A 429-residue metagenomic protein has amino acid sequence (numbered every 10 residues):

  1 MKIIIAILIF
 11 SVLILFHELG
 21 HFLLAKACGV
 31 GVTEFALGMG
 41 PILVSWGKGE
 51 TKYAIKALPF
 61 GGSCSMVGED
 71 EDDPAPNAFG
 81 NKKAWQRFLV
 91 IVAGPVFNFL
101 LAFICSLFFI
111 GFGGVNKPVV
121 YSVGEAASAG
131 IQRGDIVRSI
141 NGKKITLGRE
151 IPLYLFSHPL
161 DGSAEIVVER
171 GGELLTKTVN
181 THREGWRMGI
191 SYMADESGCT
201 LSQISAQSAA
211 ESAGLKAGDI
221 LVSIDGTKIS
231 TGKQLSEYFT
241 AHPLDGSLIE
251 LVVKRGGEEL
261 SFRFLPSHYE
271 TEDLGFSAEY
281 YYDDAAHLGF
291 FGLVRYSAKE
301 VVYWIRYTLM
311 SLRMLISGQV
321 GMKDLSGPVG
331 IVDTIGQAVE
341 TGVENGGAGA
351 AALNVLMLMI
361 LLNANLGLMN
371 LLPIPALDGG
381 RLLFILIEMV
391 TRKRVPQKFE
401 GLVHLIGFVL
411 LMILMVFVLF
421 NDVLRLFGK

Functional and structural regions predicted by a protein language model:
K2-A75, M369-T391: Small-residue-rich helix-interface/hinge motifs
F10-I14, S65, N98, A102 (+2 more regions): Alpha-helical transmembrane segments of multi-pass membrane proteins
A27, T51, L58-S122, I413: Internal alpha-helical transmembrane segments
C28-G29, T33, G113-Q132, K429: Alpha-helical transmembrane signal-anchor/signal-peptide segments
N81-K82, R187-S208, S212, I220 (+5 more regions): Functional transmembrane alpha-helices
Q86-S122, P152-S157, G162-S205, E250-V252 (+2 more regions): PDZ/PDZ-like peptide-tail recognition elements
S128-G148, A210-K233, V301: Conserved PDZ fold ligand-binding element
L402-D422: Final/C-terminal transmembrane alpha-helix of multipass membrane proteins
